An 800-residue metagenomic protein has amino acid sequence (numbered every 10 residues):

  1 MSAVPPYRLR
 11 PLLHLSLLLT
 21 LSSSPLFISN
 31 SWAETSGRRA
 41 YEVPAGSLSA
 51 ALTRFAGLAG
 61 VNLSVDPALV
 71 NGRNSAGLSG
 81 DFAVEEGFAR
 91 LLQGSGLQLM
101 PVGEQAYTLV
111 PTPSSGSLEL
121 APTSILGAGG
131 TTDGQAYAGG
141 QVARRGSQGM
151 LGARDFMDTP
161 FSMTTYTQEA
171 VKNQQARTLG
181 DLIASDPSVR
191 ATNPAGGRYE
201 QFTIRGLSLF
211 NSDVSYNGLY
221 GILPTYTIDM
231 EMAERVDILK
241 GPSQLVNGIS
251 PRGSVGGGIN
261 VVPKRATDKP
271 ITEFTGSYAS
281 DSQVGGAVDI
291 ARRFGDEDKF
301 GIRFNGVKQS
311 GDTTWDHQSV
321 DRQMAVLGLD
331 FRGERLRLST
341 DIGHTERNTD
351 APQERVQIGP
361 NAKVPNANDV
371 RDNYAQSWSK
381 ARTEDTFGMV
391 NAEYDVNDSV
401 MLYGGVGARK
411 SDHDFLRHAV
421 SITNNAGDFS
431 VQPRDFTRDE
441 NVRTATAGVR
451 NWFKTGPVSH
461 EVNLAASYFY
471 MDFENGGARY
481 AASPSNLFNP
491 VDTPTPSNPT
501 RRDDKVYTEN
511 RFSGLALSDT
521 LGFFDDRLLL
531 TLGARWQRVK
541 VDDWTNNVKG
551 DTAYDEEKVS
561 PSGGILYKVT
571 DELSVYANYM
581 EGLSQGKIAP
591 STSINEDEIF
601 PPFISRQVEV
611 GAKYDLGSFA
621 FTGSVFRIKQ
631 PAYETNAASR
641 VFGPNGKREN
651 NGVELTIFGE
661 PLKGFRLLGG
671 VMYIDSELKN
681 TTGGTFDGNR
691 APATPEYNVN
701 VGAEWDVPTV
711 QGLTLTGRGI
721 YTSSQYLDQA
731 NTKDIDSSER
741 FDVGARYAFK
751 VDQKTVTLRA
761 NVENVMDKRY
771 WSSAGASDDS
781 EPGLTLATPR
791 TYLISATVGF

Functional and structural regions predicted by a protein language model:
G57, N62, G77, A121-K269 (+1 more regions): Acidic, small-polar-rich N-terminal luminal/periplasmic segments of exported/outer-membrane proteins
E231-E234, Q244-A325, F331-R337, T386 (+2 more regions): Outer-membrane beta-barrel translocator/receptor signature
Q309-G311, V326-D395, A408-E440, R479-F512: Acidic/polar loop-and-plug regions of large Gram-negative outer-membrane beta-barrel proteins
D330, E440, T455, S459-E461 (+4 more regions): Structural signature of Gram-negative outer-membrane beta-barrels, strongest in the C-terminal barrel of TonB-dependent
N348-A362, Y470-G477, L566-E609, A620-N645 (+3 more regions): Surface-exposed extracellular loop regions of Gram-negative outer-membrane beta-barrel proteins, predominantly
N391-D395, M401-G407, H413-R417, V575-Y576 (+2 more regions): Membrane-embedded beta-barrel scaffold of Gram-negative outer-membrane proteins
D525, R627-K629, P644-Q729, T797-G799: Gram-negative outer-membrane beta-barrel transporters
A577, V608, P692-F800: Conserved C-terminal beta-signal and adjacent last beta-strands/turns of outer-membrane beta-barrel proteins
